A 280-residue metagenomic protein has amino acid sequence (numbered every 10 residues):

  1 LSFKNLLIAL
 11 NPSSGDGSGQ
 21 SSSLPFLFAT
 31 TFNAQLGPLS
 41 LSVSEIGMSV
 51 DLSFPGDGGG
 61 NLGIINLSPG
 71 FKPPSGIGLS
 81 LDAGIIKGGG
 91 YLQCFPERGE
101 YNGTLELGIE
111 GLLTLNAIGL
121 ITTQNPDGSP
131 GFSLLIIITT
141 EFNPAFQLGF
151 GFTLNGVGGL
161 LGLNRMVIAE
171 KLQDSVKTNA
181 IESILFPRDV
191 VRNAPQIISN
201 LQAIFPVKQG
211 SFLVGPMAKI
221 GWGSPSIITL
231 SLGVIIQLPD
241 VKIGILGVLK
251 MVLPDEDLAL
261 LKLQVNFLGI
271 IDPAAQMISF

Functional and structural regions predicted by a protein language model:
L1-F280: Extended assembly/interaction regions that build large supramolecular complexes
